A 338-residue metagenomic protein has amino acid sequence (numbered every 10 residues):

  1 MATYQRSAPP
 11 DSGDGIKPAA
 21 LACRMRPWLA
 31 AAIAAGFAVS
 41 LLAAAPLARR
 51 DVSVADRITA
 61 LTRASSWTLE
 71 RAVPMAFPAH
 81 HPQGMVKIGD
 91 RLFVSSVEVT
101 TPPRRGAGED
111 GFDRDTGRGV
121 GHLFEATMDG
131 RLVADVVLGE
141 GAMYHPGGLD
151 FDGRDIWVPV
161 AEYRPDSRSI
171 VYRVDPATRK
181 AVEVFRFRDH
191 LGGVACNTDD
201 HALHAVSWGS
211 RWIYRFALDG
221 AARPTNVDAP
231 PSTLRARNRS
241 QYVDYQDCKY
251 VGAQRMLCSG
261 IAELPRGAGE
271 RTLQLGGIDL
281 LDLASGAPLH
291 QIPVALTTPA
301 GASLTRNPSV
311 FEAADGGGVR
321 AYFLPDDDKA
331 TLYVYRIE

Functional and structural regions predicted by a protein language model:
V52-P78: A short helix->beta-strand "capping" segment at the edge of beta-propeller domains
L69-M75, L132-G139, K180-F185, T225-N238 (+2 more regions): A short beta-strand motif characteristic of beta-propeller blades
A72-F112: Beta-strand-rich domains and repeat architectures in extracellular enzymes and scaffolds, especially beta-propellers
H80-G84, A142-G148, D189-N197, S240-K249 (+1 more regions): Repeated scaffold domains used in trafficking and secretory/extracellular systems, primarily beta-propellers
G89-D90, G153-R154, D199-H201, A253-R255 (+1 more regions): Short coil/turn segments that connect the beta-strands within blades of beta-propeller domains
S95-R118, A161-P165, G260-L275, L332-V334: Short, conserved, GDST-rich strand-edge loop motifs in beta-rich repeat architectures
D110-M128, S169-A177, T272-S285, R336-E338: Beta-propeller blade signature
S240-S285: Loop/turn-rich, solvent-exposed surfaces of beta-rich toroidal or solenoidal domains
